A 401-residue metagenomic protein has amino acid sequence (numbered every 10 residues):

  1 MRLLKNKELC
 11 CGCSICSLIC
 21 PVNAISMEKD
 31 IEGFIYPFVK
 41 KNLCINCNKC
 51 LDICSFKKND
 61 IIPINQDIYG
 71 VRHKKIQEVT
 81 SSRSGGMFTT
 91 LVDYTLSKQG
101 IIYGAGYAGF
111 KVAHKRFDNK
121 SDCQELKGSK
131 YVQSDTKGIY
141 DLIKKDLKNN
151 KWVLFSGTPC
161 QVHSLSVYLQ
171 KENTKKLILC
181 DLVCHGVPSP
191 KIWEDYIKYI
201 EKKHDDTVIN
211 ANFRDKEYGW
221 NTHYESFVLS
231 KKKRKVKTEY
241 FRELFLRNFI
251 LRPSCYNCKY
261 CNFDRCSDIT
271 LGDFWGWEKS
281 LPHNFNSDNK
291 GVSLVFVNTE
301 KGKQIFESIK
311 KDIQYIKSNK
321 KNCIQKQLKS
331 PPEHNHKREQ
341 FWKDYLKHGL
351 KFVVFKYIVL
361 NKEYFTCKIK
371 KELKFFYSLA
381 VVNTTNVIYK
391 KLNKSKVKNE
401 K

Functional and structural regions predicted by a protein language model:
M1-G12, A24-N46, I76, T238-R247 (+1 more regions): Ferredoxin-like iron-sulfur electron-transfer modules
R2-L3, I15-F38, N48-N65, D268-I269: Iron-sulfur cluster-binding cysteine motifs and their immediate structural context in ferredoxin-like electron-transfer
E8-N23, I45-K57, T158-S164, L251-F263: Local cysteine-cluster metal-coordination motifs and their immediate loop/turn environment, predominantly Fe-S cluster
N42-N149, C323-R338, K343-V353: Flanking helices and flexible, charged tails adjoining ferredoxin-like Fe-S electron-transfer domains in multi-subunit
R83-G86, G109, F155-L165, G186-P188: Gly/Ser/Thr-rich loops at beta-strand to alpha-helix junctions that form or flank small-molecule/cofactor-binding
K98-I101, D206-K401: Long, compositionally biased charged/polar accessory segments in the mid-to-C-terminal portions of proteins
N150-L154: Short active-site oxyanion
K176-Y199: Short, flexible loop segments at boundaries between secondary-structure elements
